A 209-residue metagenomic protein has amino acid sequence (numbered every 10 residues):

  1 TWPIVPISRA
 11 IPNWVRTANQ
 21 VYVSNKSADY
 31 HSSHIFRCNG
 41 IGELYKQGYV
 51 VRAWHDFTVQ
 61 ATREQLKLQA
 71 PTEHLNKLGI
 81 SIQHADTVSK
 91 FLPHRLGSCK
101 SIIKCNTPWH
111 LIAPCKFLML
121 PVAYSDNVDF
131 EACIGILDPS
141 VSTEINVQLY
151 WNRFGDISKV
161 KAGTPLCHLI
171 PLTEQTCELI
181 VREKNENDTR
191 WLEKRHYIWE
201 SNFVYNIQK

Functional and structural regions predicted by a protein language model:
T1-E144, Y150-K209: Non-catalytic terminal segments and appended small domains
